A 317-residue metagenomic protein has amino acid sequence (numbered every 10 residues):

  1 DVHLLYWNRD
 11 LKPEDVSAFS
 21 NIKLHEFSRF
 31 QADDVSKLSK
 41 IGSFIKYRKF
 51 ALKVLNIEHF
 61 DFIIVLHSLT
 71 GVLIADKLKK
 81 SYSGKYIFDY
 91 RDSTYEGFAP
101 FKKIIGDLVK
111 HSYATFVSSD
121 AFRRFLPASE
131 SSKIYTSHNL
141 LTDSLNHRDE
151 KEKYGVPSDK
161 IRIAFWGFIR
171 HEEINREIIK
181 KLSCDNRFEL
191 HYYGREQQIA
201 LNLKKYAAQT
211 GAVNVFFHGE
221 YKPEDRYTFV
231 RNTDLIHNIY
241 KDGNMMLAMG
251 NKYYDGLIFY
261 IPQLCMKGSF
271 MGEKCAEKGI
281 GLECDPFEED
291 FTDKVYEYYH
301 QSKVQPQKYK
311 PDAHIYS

Functional and structural regions predicted by a protein language model:
V2-L38, G42, R195-I199: N-terminal strand-loop element at the rim of the active site of nucleotide-sugar-dependent glycosyltransferases
L11-K12, Y47-R48, F62-S81, D120 (+1 more regions): An aromatic- and histidine-rich active-site surface loop
K49-V54, L73, K77-S81, F88 (+1 more regions): Membrane-proximal helix-turn-helix segments that form the acceptor-binding/catalytic region of lipid-linked
I105-T136, L141-N146, L201, E273-K274: A short, active-site helix/loop in glycosyltransferases that binds the activated sugar's phosphate group
F116, K153-E173, I178-L182, L190-H191: Conserved donor-binding/catalytic core segment of Leloir-type glycosyltransferases
K160, H191-G194, L201-T228, N232: Nucleotide-activated donor-binding/catalytic signature segment of Leloir-type glycosyltransferases, i.e., the conserved
R170-E173, E224-F229, I236-I258, L264-E273: Nucleotide-sugar-dependent
P286-D293, Y299-S317: A charged, aromatic-enriched C-terminal amphipathic alpha-helix characteristic of glycosyltransferases across folds
